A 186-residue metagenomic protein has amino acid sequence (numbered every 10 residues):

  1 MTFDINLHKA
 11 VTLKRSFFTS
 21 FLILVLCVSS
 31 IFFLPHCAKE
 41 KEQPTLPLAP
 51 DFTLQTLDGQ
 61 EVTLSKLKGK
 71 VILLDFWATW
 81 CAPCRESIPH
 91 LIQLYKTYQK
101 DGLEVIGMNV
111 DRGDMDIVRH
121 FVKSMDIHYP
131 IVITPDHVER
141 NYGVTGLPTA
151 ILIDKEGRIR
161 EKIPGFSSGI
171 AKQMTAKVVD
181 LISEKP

Functional and structural regions predicted by a protein language model:
N6-I23: Bacterial N-terminal signal peptides that target proteins for export
F21-F32: Bacterial N-terminal signal peptides
C37-S65: N-terminal "domain-start" segment that seeds a small globular fold
V71-I72, L103, P148: Alpha/beta-hydrolase fold active-site loops
F76-Q93: Conserved redox-active cysteine motifs that mediate thiol-disulfide chemistry, especially di-cysteine Cys-X(1-2)-Cys
G102-M115, I127-D136: Thiol-based oxidoreductase modules, predominantly thioredoxin-like and allied folds used for disulfide exchange
R119-E156: Short, internal strand/loop/helix patches that form the active-site neighborhood or redox-interaction surface
L152-P186: Thiol-/selenol-based redox modules, centered on thioredoxin-like and closely related oxidoreductase domains
